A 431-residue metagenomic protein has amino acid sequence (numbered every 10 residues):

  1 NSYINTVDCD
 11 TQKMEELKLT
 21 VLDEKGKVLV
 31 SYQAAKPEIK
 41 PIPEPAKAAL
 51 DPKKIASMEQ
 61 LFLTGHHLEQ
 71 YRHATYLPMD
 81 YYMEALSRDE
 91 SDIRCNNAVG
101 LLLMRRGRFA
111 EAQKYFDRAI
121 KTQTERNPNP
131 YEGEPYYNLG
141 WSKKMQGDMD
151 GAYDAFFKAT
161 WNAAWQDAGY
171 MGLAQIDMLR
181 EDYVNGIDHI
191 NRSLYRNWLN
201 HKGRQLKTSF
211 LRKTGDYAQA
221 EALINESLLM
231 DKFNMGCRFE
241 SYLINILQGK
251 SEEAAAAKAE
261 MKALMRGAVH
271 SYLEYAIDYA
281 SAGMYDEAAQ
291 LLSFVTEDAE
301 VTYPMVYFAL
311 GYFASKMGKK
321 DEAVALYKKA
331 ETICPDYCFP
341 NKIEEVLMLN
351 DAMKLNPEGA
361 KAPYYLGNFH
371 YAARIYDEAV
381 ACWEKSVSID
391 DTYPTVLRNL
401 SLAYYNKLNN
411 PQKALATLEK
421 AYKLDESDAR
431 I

Functional and structural regions predicted by a protein language model:
N1-A56, G236-F239, S251-A254, Y312 (+1 more regions): Long, contiguous interaction/recruitment modules in multidomain scaffold/adaptor proteins
E59-Q60, R94, N127, Y131-E134 (+9 more regions): Start-of-helix register in tetratricopeptide repeats
H66-H67, L101, W141, Q175 (+6 more regions): Residue-level recognition of tetratricopeptide repeat
E69-Q70, M104, Y137, K144 (+7 more regions): Position-specific recognition of the canonical hydrophobic site in helix A of tetratricopeptide repeat
R88, K121-P128, N162, R196 (+7 more regions): Structural marker of alpha-solenoid helical repeat scaffolds
